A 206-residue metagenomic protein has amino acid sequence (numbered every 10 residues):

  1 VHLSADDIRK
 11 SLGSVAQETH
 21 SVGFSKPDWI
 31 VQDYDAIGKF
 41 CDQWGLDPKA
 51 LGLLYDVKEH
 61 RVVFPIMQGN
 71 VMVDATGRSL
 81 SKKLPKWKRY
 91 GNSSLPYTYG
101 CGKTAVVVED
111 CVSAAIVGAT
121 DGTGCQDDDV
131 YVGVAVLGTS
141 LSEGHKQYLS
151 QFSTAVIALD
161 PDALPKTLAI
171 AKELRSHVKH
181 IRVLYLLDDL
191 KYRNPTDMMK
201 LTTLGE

Functional and structural regions predicted by a protein language model:
V1-A50, E59-R61, S79-L84, A163-T167 (+1 more regions): Non-catalytic accessory segments of DNA primases and related replication-initiation nucleases
V57-S153: Phosphate-handling DNA/RNA-contact segment within nucleic-acid enzymes
V107, F152-K166: Acidic beta-strand-to-loop metal/phosphate-binding motif
D110, L137, L159-P161, Y185: Active-site proximal loops enriched in glycine and acidic residues that flank catalytic Cys/His/Asp and coordinate
G124-Y131, K172-L184: Structural alpha-beta junctions
V136, H180-K191: A generic structural motif
L141-E143, L164-P165, D189-K191: Short gly/pro/ser/thr-enriched loop/turn and capping motifs at secondary-structure boundaries
Q147-S153, Y192-G205: Short, surface-exposed amphipathic charged segments that create phosphate/polyanion-binding patches used for binding
